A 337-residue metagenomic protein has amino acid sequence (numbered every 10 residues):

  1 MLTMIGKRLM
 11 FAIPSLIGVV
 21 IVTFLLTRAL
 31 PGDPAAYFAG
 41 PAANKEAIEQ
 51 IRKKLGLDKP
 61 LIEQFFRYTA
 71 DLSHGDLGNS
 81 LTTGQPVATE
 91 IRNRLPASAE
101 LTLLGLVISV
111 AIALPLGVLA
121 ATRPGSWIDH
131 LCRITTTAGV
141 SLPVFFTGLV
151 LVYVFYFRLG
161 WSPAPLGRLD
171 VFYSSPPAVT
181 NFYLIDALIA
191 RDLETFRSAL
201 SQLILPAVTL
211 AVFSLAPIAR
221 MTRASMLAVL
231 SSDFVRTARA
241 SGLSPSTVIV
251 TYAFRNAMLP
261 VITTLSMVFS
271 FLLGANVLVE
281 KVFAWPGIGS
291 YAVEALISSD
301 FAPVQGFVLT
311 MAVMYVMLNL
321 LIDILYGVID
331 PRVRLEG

Functional and structural regions predicted by a protein language model:
M1-P60, A88, R92-N93, V110 (+3 more regions): N-terminal signal-anchor/first transmembrane alpha helix
L2-T3, L95-I128, V144, S175-G337: Alpha-helical transmembrane segments of integral membrane proteins, especially multi-pass inner/plasma-membrane
T3, K7, G40, Q50-K53 (+10 more regions): Short amphipathic alpha-helical coupling elements at transmembrane boundaries
S15-F66, F155-T195: Hydrophobic alpha-helical transmembrane segments of membrane transport/permease proteins and related membrane-embedded
V19, T23-T27, G148, V152 (+4 more regions): Juxtamembrane/transmembrane-helix interface segments of polytopic membrane transporters
P41-G56, T147-G160, L205-L210, T247-T264: Hydrophobic alpha-helical transmembrane segments
D58-L114: An internal, D/E-rich "acidic patch" concept
P115-L119, I128-T180: Hydrophobic alpha-helical segments embedded in or immediately adjacent to the lipid bilayer of multipass inner-membrane
